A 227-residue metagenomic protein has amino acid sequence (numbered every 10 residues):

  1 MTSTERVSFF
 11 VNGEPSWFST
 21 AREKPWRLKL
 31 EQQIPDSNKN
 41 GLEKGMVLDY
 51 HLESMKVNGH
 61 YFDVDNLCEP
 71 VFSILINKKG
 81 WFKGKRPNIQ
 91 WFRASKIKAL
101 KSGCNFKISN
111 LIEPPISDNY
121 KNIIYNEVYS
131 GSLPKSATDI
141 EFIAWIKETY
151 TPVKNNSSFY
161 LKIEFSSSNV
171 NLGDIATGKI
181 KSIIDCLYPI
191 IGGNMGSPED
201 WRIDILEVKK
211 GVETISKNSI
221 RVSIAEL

Functional and structural regions predicted by a protein language model:
M1-L227: Acidic, proline/glycine-enriched N-terminal capping motif
